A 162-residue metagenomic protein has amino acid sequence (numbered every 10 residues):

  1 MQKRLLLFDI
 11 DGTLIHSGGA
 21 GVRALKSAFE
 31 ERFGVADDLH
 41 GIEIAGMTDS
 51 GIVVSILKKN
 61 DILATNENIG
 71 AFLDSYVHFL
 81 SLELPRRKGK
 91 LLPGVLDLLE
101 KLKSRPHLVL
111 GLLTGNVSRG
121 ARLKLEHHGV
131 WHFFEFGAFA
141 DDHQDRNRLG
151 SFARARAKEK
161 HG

Functional and structural regions predicted by a protein language model:
M1-A45, G51, L57-K59: Active-site neighborhood of HAD-like aspartate-dependent phosphohydrolases
T13, V95-E126, A138-Q144: Substrate-recognition element of Asp-dependent hydrolases with the DxDx(T/V) motif
S17, G21, L91, D142-L149: Phosphate/oxyanion-binding active-site loops and adjacent basic polyanion-contact surfaces
V22-K26, D49-S50, V54, L73 (+5 more regions): An amphipathic alpha-helix signature
H40-G41, A45, N68-G70, W131-Q144: A short, structured active-site edge motif that brings together acidic residues
L57-K101, R105-P106: Metal-dependent phosphoesterase signature
L63, W131-E135, K160: Conserved H-loop
L149-G162: Conserved Lys-Pro-Asp/Glu-containing loop-to-beta segment of HAD-superfamily phosphomonoesterases, centered on
